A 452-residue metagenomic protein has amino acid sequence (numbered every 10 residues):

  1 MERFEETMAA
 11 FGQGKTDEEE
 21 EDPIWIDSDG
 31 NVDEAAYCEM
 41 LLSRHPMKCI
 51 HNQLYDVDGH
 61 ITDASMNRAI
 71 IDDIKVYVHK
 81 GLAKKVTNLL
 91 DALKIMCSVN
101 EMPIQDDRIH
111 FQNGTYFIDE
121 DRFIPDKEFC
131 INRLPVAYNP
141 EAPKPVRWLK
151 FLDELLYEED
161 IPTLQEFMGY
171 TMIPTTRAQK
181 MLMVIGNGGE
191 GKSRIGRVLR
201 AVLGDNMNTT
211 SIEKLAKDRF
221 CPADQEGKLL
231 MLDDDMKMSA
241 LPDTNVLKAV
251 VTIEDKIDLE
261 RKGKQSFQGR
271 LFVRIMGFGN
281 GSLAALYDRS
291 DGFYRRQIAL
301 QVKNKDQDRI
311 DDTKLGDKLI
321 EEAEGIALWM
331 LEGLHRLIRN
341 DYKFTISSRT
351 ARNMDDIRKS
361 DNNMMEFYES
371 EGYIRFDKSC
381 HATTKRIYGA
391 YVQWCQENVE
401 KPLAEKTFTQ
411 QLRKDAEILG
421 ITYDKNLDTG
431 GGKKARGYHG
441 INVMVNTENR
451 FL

Functional and structural regions predicted by a protein language model:
E2-F4, M8-I50, V76-L452: Feature primarily recognizes SF3-like P-loop helicase cores of small DNA viruses
N52-G59, T115: Short polybasic amphipathic segments
V57, I61-I74: Trp- and S/T/G-rich repeat-edge/linker motifs of beta-rich repeat architectures
